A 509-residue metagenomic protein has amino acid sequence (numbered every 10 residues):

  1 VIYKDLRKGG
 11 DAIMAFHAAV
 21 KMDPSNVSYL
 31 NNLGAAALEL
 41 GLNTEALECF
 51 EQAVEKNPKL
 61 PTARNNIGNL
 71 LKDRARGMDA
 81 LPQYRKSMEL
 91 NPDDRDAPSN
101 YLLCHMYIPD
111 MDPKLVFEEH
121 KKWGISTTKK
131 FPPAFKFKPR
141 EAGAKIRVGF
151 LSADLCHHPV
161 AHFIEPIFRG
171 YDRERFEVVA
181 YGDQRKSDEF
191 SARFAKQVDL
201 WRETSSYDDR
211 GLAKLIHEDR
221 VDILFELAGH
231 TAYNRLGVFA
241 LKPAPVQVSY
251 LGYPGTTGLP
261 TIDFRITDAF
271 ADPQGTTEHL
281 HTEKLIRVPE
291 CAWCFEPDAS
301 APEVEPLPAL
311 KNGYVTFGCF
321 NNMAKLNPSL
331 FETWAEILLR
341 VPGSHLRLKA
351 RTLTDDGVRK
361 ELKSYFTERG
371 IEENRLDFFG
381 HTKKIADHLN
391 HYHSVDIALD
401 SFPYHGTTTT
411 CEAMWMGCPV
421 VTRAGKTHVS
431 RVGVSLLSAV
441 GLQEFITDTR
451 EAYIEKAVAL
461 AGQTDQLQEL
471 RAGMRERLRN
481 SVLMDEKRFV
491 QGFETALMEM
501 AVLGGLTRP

Functional and structural regions predicted by a protein language model:
V1-Y314, E332, K360, S364-E373 (+7 more regions): Alpha-helical solenoid repeat scaffolds of the TPR/TPR-like class and their adjacent stem/linker regions that mediate
L151, F320-N321, K349, F379: Short hydrophobic "strand-cap" motifs at the C-terminus of beta-strands
R175-E177, A335-E368: A conserved nucleotide-sugar
E226, F320, K349, D400-S401 (+1 more regions): Thr-Gly-centered strand-to-loop micro-motif
T231, D400-T409, R423-R431: Nucleotide-sugar-dependent
G318-S329, E336-L339: Substrate-binding clefts and catalytic carboxylate motifs of secreted carbohydrate-active enzymes
M414-W415, S438: Short alpha-helix at the nucleotide-sugar/activated-sugar donor binding site of glycosyltransferases and closely
S430-G441: Short acidic/histidine- and often glycine-rich active-site loop of Leloir-type glycosyltransferases that engages
